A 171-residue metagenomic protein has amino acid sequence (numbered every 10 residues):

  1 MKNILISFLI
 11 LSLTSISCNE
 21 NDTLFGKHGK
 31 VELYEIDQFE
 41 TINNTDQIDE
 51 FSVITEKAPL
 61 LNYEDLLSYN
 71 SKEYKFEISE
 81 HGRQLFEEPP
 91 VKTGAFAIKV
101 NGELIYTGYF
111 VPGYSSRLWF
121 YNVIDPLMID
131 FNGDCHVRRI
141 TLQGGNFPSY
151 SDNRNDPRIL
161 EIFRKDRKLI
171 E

Functional and structural regions predicted by a protein language model:
M1-L5: Positively charged n-region of N-terminal signal peptides that target proteins for export
I10-L11: Short, linear, compositionally biased motifs with a strong N-terminal bias
S15-S17: C-terminal motif of bacterial Sec signal peptides marking the signal peptidase cleavage site
D22-E171: A structural signal for conserved, well-ordered secondary-structure elements that form binding/interaction cores
